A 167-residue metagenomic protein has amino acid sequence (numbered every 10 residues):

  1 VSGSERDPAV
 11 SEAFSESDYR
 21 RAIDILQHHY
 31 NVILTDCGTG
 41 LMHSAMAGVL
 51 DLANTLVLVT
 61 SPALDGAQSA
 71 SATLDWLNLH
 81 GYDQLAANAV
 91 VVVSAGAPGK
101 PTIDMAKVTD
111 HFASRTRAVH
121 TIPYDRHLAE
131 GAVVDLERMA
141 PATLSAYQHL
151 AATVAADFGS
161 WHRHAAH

Functional and structural regions predicted by a protein language model:
V1-H28, E130-R138: P-loop/Walker-type NTP enzyme "switch/lid" segment
S2-G3, T35-D36, L58-P62, V90-A95: Conserved beta-strand segments of the P-loop GTPase G domain that flank and frequently precede/overlap
Q27-Y30, H43-L64: Inter-motif core of Ras-like GTPase G domains
S71-L85: Conserved C-terminal guanine-recognition region of P-loop GTPase G domains, centered on the G4
W76, N88-A89, T153-H167: Acidic-aromatic/histidine active-site loop/patch
A95-A97, P101-A140: Beta-strand-loop-alpha "switch" segments that mediate conformational coupling across diverse proteins
E130-A152, H164: C-terminal boundary of histidine-terminating zinc-finger modules
